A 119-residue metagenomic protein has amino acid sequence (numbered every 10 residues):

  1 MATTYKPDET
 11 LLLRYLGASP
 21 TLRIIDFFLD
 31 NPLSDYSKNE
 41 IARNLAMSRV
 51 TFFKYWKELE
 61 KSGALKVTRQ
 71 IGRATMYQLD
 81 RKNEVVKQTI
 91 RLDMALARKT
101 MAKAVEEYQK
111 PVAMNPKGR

Functional and structural regions predicted by a protein language model:
M1-R14: Short, Lys/Arg-enriched N-terminal segment that forms or immediately precedes the first helix of a structured domain
L12-T21, S37, Q70-L92: Short, cationic-aromatic polyanion-contact patches
Y15, L29-L33: Short helix-capping/hinge SLiMs at alpha-helix to coil transitions
D35-A46: A short alpha-helical element within helix-turn-helix/winged-helix DNA-binding domains across DNA-binding proteins
S48-T51: Short coil turns linking two alpha-helices in DNA-binding domains
W56-E58: Short, hydrophobic-biased segments on the C-terminal half of alpha helices that form "recognition helices"
G63: Glycine-centered, phosphate/nucleic-acid-interacting loop/turn motifs that mediate DNA/RNA or nucleotide
E84-R119: Amphipathic alpha-helical dimerization/coiled-coil segments that flank or bridge DNA-binding/regulatory modules
